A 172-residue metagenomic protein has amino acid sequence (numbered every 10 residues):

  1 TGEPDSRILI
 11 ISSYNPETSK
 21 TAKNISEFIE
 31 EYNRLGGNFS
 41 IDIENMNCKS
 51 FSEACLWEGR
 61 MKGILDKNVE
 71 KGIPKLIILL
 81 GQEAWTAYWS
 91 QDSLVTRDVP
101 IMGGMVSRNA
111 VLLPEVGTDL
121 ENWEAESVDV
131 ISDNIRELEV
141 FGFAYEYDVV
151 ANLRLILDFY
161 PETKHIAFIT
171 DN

Functional and structural regions predicted by a protein language model:
T1-N172: Short hydrophobic alpha-helices and adjacent helix-cap/hinge residues
